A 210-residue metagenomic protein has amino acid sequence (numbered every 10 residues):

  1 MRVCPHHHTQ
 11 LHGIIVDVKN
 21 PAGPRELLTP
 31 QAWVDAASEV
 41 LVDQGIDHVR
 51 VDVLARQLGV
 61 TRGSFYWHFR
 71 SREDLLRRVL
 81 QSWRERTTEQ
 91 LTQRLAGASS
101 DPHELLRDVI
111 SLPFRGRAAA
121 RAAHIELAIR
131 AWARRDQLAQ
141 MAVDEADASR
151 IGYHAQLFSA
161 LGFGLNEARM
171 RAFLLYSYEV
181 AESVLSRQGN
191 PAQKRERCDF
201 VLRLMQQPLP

Functional and structural regions predicted by a protein language model:
M1-L28, L209-P210: N-terminal intrinsically disordered/low-complexity leader segments
T29-A32, A36-D74, R78: Helix-turn-helix
A32, A36-Q44, Q90-R94, I129 (+1 more regions): Solvent-exposed, amphipathic alpha-helical segments
R70-D74, R78, A96, S100 (+3 more regions): Residues in soluble alpha-helical coiled-coils and helical-bundle/repeat scaffolds
R78, T92-A123, L175: Hydrophobic alpha-helical connector segments
Q81-T88: Short, basic, alpha-helical segments at the C-terminal edge of helix-turn-helix-like DNA-binding modules
T88, E104, A119-L127, R134-G162 (+1 more regions): Amphipathic alpha-helical packing segments from all-alpha helical-bundle domains
Q140-D144, S159-P210: Hydrophobic/aromatic-rich alpha-helical bundle segments in the mid-to-C-terminal region
